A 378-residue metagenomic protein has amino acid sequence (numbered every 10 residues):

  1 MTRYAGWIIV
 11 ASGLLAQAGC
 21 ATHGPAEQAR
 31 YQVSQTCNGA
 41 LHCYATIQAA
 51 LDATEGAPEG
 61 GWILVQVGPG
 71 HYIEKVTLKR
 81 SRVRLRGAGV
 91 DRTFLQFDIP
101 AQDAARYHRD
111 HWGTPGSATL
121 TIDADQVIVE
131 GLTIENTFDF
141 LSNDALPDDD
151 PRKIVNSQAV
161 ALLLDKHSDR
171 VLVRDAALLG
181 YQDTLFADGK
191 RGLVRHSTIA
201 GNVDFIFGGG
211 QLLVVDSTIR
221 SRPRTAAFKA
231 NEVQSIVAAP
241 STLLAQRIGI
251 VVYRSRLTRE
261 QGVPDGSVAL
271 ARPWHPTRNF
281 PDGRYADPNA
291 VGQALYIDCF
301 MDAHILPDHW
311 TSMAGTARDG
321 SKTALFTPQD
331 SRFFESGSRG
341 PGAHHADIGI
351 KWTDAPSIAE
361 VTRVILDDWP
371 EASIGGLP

Functional and structural regions predicted by a protein language model:
M1-Y4: Positively charged n-region of N-terminal signal peptides that target proteins for export
G6-Q17: Bacterial N-terminal signal peptides
P25-P378: Sequence-level preference for short, compositionally simple segments enriched in small aliphatic or small polar residues
